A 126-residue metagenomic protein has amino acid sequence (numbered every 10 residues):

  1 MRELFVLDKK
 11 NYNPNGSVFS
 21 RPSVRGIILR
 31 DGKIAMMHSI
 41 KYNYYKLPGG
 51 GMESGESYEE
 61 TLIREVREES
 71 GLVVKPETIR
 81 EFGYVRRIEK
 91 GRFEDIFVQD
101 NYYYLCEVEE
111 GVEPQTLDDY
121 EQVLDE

Functional and structural regions predicted by a protein language model:
M1-R25: Acidic, metal-coordinating catalytic segment for phosphate/diphosphate chemistry, firing primarily on the Nudix
K9-G16, K90-E94, D118-Q122: Short, P/G- and charge-enriched loop/turn segments at secondary-structure junctions
V18-S20, E94-D100, L124-E126: A generic structural micro-feature
P22-V24, G32, D100-Y102: Change "...and in nucleic-acid phosphodiester-cleaving endonucleases..." to "...and in nucleic-acid processing enzymes
L29-E69, V73: Conserved Nudix-box catalytic region and its N-terminal flanking loop in Nudix hydrolases and closely related
N43-Y44, E113-E126: Nudix hydrolase/Nudix homology domain
V73-G83: A short coil-to-beta-strand element that immediately follows conserved catalytic motifs
R87-L117: Active-site-adjacent beta-strand/loop module that shapes the phosphate/pyrophosphate-binding cleft
